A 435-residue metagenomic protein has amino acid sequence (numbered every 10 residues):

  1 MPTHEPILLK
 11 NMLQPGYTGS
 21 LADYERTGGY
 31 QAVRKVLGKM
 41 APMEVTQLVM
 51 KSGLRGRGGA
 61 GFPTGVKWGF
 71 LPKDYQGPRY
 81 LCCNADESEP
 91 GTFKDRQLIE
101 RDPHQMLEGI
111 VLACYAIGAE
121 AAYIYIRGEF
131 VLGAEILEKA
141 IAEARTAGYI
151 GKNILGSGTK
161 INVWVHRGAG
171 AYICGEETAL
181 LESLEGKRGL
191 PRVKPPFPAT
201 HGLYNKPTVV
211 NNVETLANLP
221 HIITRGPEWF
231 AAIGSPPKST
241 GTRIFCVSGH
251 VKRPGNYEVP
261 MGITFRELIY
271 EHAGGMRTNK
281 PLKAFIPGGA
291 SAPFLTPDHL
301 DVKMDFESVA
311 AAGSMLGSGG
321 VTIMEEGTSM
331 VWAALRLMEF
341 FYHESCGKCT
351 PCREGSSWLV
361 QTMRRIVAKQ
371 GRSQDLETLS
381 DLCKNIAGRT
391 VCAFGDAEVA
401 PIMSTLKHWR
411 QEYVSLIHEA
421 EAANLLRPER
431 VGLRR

Functional and structural regions predicted by a protein language model:
M1-L48: Cofactor-/ligand-binding subdomain signature composed of acidic, glycine-rich, tryptophan-containing flexible loops
Y24-Q31, N84-D95, P198-L203, P227 (+1 more regions): Gly-rich Lys/Arg/Thr-decorated short loops/hinges at beta-loop-alpha junctions or inter-strand turns that position
A32-V49, G77-R79, A85, K94-I99 (+5 more regions): Ferredoxin-type iron-sulfur electron-transfer modules in oxidoreductases and energy-metabolism complexes
K51-L71, G168-E182, G186-R188, Y342-E354 (+1 more regions): Conserved phosphate/anionic-ligand binding catalytic regions in large, soluble enzymes, centered on
A60, G65-W68, T92-D95, A134-K139 (+9 more regions): Short acidic, glycine/serine/threonine-rich loops at helix termini
D102-A116: Histidine-anchored nucleotide/phosphate-binding helix
G109-A113, M261-R277: Short amphipathic, charge-patterned alpha-helical segments
A134-M261, A273: Hydrophobic alpha-helical positions that pack around
